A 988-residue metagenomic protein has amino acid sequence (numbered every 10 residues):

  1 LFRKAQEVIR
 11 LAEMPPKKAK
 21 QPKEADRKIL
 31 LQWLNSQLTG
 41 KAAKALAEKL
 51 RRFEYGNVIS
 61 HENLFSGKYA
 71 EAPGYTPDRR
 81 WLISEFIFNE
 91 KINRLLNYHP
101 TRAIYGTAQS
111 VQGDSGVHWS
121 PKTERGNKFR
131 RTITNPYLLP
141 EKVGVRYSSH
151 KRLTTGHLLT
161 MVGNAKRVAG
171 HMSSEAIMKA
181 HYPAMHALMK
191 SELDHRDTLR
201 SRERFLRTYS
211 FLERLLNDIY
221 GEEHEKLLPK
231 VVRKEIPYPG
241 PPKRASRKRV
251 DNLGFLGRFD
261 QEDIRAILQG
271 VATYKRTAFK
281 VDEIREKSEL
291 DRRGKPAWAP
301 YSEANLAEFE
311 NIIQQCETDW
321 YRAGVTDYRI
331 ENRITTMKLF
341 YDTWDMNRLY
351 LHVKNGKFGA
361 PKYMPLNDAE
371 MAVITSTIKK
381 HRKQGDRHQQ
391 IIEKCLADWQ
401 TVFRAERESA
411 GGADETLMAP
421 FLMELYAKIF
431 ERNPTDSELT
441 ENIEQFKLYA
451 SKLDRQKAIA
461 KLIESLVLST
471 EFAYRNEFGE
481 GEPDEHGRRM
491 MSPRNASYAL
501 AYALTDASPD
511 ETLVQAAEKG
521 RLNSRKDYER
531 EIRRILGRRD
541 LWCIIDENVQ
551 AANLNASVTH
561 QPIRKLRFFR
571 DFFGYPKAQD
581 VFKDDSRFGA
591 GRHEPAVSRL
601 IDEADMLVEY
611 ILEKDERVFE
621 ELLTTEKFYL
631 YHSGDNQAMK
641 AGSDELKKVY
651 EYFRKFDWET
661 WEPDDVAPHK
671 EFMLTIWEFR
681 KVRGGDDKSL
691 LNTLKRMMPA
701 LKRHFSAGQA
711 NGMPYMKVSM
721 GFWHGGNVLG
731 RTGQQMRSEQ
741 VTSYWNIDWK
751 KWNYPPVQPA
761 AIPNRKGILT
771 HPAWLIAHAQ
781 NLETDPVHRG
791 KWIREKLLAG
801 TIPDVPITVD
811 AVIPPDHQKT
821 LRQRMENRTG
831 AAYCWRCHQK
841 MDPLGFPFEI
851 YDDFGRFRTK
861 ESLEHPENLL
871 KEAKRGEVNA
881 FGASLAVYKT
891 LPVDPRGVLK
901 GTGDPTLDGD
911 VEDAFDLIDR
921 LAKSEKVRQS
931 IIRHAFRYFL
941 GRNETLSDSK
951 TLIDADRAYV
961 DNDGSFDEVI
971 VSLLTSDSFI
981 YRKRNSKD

Functional and structural regions predicted by a protein language model:
L1-K362, D368-V402, K428, R432-L448 (+10 more regions): Aromatic- and Gly/Pro-enriched helix-to-coil junctions and flexible linker segments
L1-K4, V8-M14, K18-L31, A419 (+5 more regions): Sequence context surrounding c-type heme c attachment/ligation sites in exported
K17, A42-A47, D436-L439, A473-E480 (+7 more regions): Short, solvent-exposed loop/turn and secondary-structure capping segments
Y209, A410-A413, L422, P434 (+2 more regions): Aromatic-lined, polymer-binding surfaces characteristic of secreted/periplasmic polysaccharide-degrading enzymes
D414, M418, N433, S437 (+7 more regions): Extended, well-ordered alpha-helical scaffold/bundle regions in very large, multi-domain proteins
I459-E480, N555-K583, E616-T625, H934-R942 (+1 more regions): Helix-rich, typically C-terminal accessory recognition domains appended to large enzymatic cores
Y528, C543-V549, H560-G721: Ordered core of a single globular domain
F679-R680, G684-L691, M697-Q758, P814-A832: Flexible, glycine/threonine-enriched loop-and-boundary segments that flank and lead into catalytic domains of large
